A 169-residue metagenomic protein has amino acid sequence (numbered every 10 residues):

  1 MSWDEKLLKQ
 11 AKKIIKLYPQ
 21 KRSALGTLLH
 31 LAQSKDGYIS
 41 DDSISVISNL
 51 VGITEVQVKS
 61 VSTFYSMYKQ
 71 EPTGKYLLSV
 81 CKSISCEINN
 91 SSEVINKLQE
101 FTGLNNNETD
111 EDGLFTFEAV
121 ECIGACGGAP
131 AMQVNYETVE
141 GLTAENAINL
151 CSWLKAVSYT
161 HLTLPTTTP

Functional and structural regions predicted by a protein language model:
M1-Y38, V46-N49, S60-Y68, E93-T102: Surface-exposed, interaction-prone regions with an acidic/low-complexity signature
K21, S40, G52-Q57, T143: Helix N-cap / loop-to-helix initiation motif
L29, V58, C126, Y136: Conserved S/T- and glycine-rich ATP-binding loop of Class I adenylate-forming
S60-V80, T102-G124: Immediate flanking context of iron-sulfur cluster ligation sites
S85-F101, G128-C151: Iron-sulfur (Fe-S) cluster-binding segments and ferredoxin-like electron-carrier domains, especially [2Fe-2S]
E108, D112, N146-N149, K155: Cys/His-clustered metal-coordination modules, chiefly Zn-binding fingers
T160-T166: Conserved small/polar residues in nucleotide/adenosyl-binding loops
